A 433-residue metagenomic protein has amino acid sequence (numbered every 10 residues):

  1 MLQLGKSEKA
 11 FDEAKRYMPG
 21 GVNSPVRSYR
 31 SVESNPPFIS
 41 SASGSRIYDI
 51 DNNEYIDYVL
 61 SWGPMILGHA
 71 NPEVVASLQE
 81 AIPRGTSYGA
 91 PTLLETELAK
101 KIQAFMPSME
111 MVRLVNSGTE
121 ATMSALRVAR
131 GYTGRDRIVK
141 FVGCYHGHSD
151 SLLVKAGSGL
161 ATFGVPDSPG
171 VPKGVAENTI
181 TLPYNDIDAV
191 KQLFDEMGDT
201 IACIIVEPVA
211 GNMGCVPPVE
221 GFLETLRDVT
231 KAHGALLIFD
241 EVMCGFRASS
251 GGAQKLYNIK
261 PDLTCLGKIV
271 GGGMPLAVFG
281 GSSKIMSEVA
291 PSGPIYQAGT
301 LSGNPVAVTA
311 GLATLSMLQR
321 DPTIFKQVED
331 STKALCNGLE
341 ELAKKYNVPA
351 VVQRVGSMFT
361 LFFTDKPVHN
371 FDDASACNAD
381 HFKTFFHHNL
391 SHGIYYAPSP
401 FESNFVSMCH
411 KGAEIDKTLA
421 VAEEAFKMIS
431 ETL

Functional and structural regions predicted by a protein language model:
M1-L433: Conserved N-terminal phosphate-binding loop of PLP-dependent enzymes in the Aspartate aminotransferase
